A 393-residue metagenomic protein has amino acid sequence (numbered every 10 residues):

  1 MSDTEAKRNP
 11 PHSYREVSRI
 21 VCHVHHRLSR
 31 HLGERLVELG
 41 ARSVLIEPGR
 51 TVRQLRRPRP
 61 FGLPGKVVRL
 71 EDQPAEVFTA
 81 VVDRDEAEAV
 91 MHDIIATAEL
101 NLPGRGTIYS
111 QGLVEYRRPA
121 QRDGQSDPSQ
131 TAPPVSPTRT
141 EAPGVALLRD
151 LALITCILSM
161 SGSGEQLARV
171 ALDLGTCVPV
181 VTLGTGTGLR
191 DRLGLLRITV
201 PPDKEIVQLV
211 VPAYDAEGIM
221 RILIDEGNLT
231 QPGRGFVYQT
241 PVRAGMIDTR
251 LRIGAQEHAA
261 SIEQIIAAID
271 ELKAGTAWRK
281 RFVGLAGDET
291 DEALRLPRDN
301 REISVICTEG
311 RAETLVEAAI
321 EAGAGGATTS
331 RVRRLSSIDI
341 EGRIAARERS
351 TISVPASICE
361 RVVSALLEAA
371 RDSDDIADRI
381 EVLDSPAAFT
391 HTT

Functional and structural regions predicted by a protein language model:
S2-T393: Positively charged, small/polar-rich N-terminal and surface patches that mediate targeting and assembly and bind
